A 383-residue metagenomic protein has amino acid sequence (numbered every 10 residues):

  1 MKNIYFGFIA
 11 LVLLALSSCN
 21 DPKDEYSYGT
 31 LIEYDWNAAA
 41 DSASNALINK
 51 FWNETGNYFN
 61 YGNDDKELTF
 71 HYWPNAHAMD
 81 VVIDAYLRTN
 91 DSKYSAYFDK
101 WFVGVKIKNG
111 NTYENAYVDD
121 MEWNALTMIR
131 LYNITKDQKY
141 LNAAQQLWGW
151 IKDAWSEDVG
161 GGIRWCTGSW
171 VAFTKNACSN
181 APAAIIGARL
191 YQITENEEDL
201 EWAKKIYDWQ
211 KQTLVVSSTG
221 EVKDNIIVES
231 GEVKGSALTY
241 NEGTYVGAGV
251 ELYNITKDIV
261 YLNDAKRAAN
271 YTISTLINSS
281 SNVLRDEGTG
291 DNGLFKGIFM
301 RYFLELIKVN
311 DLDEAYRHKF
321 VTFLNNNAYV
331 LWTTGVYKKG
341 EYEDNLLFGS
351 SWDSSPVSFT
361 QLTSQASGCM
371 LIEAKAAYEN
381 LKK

Functional and structural regions predicted by a protein language model:
M1-Y5: Positively charged n-region of N-terminal signal peptides that target proteins for export
A15-S18: C-terminal motif of bacterial Sec signal peptides marking the signal peptidase cleavage site
N20-K23: Bacterial signal peptide processing site
Y28-M79, A85-D119, W123, L131 (+4 more regions): CBM-like carbohydrate-recognition segments
S95-I193, L200-K204: Extended ligand-binding groove/face enriched in aromatic
G187-Y191, D199-G249: Active-site cradle of extracellular carbohydrate-active enzymes
N241-T256, V260-I277: Oxyanion-binding "anion nests"
